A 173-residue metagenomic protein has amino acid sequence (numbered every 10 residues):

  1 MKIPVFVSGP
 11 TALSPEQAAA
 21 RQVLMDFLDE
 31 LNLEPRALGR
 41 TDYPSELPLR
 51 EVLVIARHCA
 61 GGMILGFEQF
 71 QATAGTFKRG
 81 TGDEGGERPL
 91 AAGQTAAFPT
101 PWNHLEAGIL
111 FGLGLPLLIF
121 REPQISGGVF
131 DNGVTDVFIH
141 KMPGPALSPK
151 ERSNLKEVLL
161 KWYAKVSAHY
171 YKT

Functional and structural regions predicted by a protein language model:
M1-G62: Conserved N-terminal substructure of TIR/SEFIR domains
G9-A12, F67-E68, M142-P143: Structural motif
P15, Q71-T73, S126-F130: Short catalytic/ligand-binding loop motif for oxyanion handling, primarily in non-cytosolic enzymes, centered on
T41-F111: TIR-domain catalytic/interaction hotspot
P48-E51, I119-G133: Glycine-rich, charge-decorated loop segments at or immediately adjacent to ligand/cofactor-binding or catalytic sites
M63-L65, L117-R121: Short hydrophobic alpha-helical runs that function as membrane-insertion/retention elements
G127-T173: C-terminal interaction surface of TIR/SEFIR-family domains
